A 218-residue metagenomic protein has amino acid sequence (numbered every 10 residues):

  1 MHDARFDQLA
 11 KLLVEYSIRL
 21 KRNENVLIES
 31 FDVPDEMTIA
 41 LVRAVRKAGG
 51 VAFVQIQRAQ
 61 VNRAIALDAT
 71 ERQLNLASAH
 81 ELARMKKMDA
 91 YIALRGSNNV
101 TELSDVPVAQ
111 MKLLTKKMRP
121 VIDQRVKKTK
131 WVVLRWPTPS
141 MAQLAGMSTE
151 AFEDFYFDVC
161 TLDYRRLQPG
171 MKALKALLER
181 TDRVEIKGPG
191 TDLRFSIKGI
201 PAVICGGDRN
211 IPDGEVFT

Functional and structural regions predicted by a protein language model:
M1-T218: Active-site bordering "gate/hinge" segments that shape substrate access to catalytic or cofactor-binding pockets
